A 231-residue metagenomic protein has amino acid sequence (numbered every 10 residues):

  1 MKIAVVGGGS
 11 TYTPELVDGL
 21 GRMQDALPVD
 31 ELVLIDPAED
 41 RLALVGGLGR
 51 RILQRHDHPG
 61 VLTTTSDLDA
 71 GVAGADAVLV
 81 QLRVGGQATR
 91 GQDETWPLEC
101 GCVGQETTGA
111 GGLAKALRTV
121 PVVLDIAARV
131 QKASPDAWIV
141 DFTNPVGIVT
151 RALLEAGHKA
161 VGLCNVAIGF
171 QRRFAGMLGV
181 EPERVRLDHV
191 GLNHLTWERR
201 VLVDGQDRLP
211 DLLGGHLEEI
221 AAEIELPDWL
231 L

Functional and structural regions predicted by a protein language model:
I3-L32: N-terminal Rossmann-like dinucleotide-binding module
G9-Y12, E39-R41, D141-V149, V166-G169: Gly/Ser/Thr-rich loops at beta-strand to alpha-helix junctions that form or flank small-molecule/cofactor-binding
D25-I52: NAD(P)-binding Rossmann-fold cofactor-contacting core
V61-G74: Short acidic low-complexity segments
A73, L79-V80, D141: Redox-cofactor binding/interface segments in oxidoreductases and associated redox assembly factors
V84, A88-A156: Rossmann-fold NAD(P)-binding glycine/threonine-rich loop
H158-L178: Acidic, His- and aromatic-enriched active-site or binding-groove loops in soluble protein domains that engage sugars
G176-L231: Long, compositionally biased stretches enriched for glycine and/or charged residues
